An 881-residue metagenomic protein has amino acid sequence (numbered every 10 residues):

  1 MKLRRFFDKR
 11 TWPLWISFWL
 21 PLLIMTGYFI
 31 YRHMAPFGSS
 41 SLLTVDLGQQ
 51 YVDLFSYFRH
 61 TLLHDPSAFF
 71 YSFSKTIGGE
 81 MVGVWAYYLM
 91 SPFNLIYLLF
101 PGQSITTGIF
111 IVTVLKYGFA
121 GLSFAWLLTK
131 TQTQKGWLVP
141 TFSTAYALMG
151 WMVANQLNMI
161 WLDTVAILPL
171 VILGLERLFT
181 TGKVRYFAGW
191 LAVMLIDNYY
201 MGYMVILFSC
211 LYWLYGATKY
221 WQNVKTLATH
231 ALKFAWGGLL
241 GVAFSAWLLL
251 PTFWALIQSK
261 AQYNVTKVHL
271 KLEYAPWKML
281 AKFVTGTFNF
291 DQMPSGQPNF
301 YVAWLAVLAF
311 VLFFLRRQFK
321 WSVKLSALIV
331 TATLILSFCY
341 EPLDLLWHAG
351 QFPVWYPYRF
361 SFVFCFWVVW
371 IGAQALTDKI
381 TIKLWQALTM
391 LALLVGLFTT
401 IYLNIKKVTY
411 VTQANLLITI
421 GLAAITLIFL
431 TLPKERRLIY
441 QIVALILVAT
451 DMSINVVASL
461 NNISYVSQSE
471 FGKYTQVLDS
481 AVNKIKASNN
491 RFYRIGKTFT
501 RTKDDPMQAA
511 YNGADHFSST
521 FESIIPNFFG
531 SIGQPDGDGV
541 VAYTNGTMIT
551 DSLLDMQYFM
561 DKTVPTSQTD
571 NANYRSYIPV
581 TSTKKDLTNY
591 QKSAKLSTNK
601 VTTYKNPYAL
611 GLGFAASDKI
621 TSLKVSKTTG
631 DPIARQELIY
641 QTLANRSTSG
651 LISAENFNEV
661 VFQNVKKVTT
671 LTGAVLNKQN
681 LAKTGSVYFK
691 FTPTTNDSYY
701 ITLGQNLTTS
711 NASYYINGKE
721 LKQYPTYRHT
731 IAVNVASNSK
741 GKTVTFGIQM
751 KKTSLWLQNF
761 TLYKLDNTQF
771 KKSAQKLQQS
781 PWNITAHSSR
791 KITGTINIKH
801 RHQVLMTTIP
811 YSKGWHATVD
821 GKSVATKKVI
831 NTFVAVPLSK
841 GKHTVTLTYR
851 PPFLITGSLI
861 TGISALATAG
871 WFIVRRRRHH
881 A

Functional and structural regions predicted by a protein language model:
M1-M34, L866-A881: Start-transfer (signal-anchor) and selected internal transmembrane alpha helices of multi-pass inner/ER membrane
R5, G650-A881: Active-site-proximal, structured, solvent-exposed surfaces of multi-pass membrane proteins that position macromolecular
W12-F124, T144-V165, L249, L256-A261 (+3 more regions): Membrane-interface coil-to-helix junctions
P21-M25, T113, Y117-T131, K135-W221 (+3 more regions): Membrane-embedded helix bundles of polyisoprenyl
Q49-Q50, S56, A231-K233, G241-R317 (+8 more regions): Periplasmic/ER-lumenal interhelical loops and adjacent helix-loop junctions in multi-pass membrane proteins
F93-I96, L122, T520-Q636, Q641-S647 (+1 more regions): A cross-kingdom signal targeting lumenal/periplasmic-facing segments of multi-pass membrane and secretory-pathway
M201, I329, Q351-V477, K842 (+1 more regions): Contiguous transmembrane helix-bundle modules in multi-pass membrane proteins
T450-Y465, K486-M556, S812: Extracytoplasmic/lumenal acceptor-recognition loop(s) of multi-pass membrane glycoenzymes
